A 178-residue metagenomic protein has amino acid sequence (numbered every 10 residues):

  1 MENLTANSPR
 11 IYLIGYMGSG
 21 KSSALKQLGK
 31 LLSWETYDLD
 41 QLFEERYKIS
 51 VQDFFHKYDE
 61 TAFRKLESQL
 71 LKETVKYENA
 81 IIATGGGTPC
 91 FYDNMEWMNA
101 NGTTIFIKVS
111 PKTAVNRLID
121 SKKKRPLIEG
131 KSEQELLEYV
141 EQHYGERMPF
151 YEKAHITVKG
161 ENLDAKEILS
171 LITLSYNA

Functional and structural regions predicted by a protein language model:
E2-A6, L31, G145-A178: NTP-dependent small-molecule kinase module
L13: Hydrophobic anchor at the beta1->P-loop junction of P-loop NTPases
Y16: P-loop (Walker A) phosphate-binding loop of NTP-binding proteins
S19: ATP-binding Walker
S22: Walker A/P-loop
Q41-T88, D93-N99, K124: ATP-dependent small-molecule kinase phosphotransfer cores that center on conserved nucleotide phosphate-binding segments
N101-E146: A glycine- and Lys/Arg-enriched "phosphate-lid" helix/loop adjacent to the NTP-binding pocket of small-molecule kinases
